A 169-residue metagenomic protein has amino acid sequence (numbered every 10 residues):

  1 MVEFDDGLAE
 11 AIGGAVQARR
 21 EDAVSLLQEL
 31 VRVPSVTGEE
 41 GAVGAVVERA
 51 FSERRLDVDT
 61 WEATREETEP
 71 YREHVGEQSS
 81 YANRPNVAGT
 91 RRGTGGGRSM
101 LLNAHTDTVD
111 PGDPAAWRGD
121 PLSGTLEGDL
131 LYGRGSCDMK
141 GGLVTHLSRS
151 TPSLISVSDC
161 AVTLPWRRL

Functional and structural regions predicted by a protein language model:
V2-Y132: Acidic/His- and Gly-rich active-site-bordering loop/insert found across diverse amide/peptide-bond hydrolases
L102, T125-L169: Alpha-helical metal-binding/catalytic segments enriched in His/Glu/Asp
